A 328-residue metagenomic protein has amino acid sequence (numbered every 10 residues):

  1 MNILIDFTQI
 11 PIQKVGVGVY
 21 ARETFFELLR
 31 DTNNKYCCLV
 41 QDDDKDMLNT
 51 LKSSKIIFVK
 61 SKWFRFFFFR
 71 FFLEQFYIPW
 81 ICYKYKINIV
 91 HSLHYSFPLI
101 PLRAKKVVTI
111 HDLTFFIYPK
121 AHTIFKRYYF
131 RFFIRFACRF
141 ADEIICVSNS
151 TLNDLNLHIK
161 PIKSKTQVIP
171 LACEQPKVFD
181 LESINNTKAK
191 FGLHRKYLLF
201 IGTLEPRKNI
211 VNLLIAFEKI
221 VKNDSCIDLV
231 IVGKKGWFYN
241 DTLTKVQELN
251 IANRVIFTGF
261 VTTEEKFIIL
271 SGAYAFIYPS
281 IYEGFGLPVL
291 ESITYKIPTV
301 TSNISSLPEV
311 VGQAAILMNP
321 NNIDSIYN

Functional and structural regions predicted by a protein language model:
M1-N328: Carbohydrate transferase catalytic cores enriched for Leloir-type hexosyltransferases
